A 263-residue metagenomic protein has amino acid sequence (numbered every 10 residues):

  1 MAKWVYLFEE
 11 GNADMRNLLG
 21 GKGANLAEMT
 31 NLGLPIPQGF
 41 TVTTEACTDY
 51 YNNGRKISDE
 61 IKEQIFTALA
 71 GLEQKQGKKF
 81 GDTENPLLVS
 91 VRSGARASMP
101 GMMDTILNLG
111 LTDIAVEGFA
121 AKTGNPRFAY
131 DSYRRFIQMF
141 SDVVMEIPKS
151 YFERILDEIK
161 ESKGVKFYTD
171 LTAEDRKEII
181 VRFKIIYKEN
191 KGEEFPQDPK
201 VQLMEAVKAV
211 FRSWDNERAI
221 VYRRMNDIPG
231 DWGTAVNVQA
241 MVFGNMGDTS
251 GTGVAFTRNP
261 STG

Functional and structural regions predicted by a protein language model:
M1-T262: Nucleotide/phosphate-binding sheet-loop regions of phosphoryl- and nucleotidyl-transfer enzymes
